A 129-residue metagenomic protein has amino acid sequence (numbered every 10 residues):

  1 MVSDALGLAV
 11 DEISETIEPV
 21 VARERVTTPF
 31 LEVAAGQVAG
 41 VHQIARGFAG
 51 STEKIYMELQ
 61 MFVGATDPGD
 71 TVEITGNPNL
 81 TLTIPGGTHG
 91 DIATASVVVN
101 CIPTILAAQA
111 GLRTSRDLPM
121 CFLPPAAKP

Functional and structural regions predicted by a protein language model:
M1-D70, N100: Active-site-lining helix/loop region of Rossmann-like oxidoreductase modules
V63-P129: C-terminal helical cap and adjacent loop that interface with cofactors, partners, or active-site loops
